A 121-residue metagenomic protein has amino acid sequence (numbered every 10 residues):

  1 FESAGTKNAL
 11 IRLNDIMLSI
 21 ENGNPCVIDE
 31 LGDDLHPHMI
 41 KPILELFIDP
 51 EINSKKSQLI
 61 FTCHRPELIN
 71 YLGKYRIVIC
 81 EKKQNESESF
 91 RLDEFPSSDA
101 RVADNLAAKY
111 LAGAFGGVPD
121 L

Functional and structural regions predicted by a protein language model:
F1-M17, L31-P37: Conserved ABC ATPase signature
I16-N24: Short basic/glycine-enriched coil/helix segment immediately N-terminal to the Walker B
C26-E30: Catalytic Walker B motif of ABC-type/P-loop ATPase nucleotide-binding domains
K41-L121: C-terminal lobe/lid and adjacent interdomain/linker elements of RecA-like ASCE P-loop ATPase modules
